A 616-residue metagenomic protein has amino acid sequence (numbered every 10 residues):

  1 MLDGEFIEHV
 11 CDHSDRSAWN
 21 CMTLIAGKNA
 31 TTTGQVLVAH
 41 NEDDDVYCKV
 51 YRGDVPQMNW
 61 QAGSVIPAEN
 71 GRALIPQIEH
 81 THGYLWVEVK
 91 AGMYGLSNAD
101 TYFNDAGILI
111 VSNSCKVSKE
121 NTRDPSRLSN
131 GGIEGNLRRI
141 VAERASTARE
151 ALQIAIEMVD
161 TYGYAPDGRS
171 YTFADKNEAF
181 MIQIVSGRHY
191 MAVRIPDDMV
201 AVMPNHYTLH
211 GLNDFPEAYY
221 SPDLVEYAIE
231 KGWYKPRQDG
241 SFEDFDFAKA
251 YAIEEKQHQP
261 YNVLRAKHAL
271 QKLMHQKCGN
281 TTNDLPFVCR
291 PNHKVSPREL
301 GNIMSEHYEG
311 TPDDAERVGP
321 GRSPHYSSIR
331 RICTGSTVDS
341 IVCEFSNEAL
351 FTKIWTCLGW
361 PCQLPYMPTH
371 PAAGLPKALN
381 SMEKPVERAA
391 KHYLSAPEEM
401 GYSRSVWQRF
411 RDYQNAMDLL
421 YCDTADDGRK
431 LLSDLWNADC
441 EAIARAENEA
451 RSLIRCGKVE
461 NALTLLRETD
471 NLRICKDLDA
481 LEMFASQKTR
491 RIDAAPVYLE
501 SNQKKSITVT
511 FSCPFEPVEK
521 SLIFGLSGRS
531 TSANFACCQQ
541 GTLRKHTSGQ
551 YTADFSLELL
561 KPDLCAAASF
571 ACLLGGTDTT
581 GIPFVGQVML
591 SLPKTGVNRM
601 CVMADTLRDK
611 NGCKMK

Functional and structural regions predicted by a protein language model:
L2-E134, I154-K294: A contiguous strand-loop segment
R317-E441: Substrate-recognition/cap regions that form aromatic- and gly/pro-loop-enriched pockets for small-molecule ligands
A416-D493, Y498: Histidine-centered catalytic/metal-binding microenvironments
C513-K520, S532, D563-L564: A short beta-turn/strand-edge loop motif at beta-sheet boundaries
N534-S548, V588-S591: Solvent-exposed serine/threonine-rich low-complexity stretches and specific carbohydrate-binding patches
T547-S556: Aromatic sugar-binding surface patches on proteins that engage polysaccharides or sugar-phosphate polymers
K561-F570: Short glycine/proline/serine/threonine-rich loop/turn segments at secondary-structure transition edges
T580-K616: Short beta-strand elements
